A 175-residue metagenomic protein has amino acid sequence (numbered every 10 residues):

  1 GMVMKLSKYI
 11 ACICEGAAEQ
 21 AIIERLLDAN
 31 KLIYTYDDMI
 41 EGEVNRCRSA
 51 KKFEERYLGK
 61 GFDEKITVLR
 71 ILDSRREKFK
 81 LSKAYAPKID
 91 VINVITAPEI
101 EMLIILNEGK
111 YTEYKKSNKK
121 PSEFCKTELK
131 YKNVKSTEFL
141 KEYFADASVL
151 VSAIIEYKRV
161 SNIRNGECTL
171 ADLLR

Functional and structural regions predicted by a protein language model:
G1-S7, Q20-I40, A50-R175: C-terminal accessory helical subdomains adjacent to catalytic cores in phosphodiester- and nucleotide-handling enzymes
C14-G16: Extended, compositionally biased accessory segments flanking or bridging domains
E43, C47: N-terminal G-site of the GST-like fold
